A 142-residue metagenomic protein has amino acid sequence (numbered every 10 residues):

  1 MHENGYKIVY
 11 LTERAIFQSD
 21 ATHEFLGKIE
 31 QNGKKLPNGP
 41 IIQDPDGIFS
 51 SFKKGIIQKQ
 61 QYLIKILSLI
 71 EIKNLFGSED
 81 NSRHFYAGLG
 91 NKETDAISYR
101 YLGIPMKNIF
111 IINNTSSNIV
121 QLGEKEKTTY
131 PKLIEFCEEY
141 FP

Functional and structural regions predicted by a protein language model:
E3-K7, R14-P142: C-terminal cap/substrate-recognition subdomain and adjoining C-terminal extension of metal-dependent phosphatase-like
